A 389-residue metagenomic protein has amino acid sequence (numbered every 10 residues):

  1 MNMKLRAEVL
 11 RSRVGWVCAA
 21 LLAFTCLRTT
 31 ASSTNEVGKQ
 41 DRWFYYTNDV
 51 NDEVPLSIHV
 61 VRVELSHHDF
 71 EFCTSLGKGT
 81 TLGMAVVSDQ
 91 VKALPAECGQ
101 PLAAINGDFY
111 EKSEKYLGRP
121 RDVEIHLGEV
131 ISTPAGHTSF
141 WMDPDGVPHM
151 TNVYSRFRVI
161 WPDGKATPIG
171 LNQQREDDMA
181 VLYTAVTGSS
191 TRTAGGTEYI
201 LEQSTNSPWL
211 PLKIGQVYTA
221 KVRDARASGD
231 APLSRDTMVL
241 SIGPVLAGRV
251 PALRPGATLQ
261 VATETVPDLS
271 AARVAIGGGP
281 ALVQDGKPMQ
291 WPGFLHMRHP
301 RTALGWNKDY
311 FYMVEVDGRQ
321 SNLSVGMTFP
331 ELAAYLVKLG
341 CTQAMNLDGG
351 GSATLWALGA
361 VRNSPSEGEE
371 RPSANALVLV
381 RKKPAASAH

Functional and structural regions predicted by a protein language model:
M1, L5, A23, L27-R28 (+1 more regions): A detector of low-complexity, intrinsically disordered, Ser/Thr/Gly/Pro/Ala-rich segments
N2-V17: Bacterial N-terminal signal peptides that target proteins for export
G15-T25: Bacterial N-terminal signal peptides
L27-H389: Gly/Ser/Thr/Pro-rich low-complexity, intrinsically disordered segments
